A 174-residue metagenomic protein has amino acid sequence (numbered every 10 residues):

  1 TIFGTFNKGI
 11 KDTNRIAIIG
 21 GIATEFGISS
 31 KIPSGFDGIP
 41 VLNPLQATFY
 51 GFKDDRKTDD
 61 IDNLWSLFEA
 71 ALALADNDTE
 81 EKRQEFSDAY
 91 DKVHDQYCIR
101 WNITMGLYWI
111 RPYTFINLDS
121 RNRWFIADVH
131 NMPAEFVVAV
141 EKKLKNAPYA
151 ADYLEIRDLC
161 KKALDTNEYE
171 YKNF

Functional and structural regions predicted by a protein language model:
T1-Q96, P112-F174: An N-terminal alpha-helical hairpin/helix-loop-helix interaction module that forms a charged, gly/pro-flexible surface
I103-I110: Short hydrophobic alpha-helical segments that form membrane-spanning helices or hydrophobic packing faces of helical
